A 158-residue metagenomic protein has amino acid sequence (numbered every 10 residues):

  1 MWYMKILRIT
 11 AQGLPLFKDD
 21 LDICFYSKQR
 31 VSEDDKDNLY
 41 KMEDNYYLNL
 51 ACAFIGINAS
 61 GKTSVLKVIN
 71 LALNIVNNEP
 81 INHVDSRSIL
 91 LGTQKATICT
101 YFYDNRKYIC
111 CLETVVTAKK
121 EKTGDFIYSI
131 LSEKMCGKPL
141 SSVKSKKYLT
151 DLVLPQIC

Functional and structural regions predicted by a protein language model:
W2-N70: Pre-Walker A-like glycine/lysine-rich segment at the N-terminus of P-loop NTPase domains
I6, D20, K95-C99, C111 (+1 more regions): Broad gene-expression machinery/nucleic-acid interaction feature
A11, F25, T100-F102, V116 (+1 more regions): Hydrophobic side chains in beta-strands
D19-L21, E33, Y108-C110, K122-G124: Short acidic, gly/pro-rich beta-turn/loop elements at beta-sheet edges and active-site/ligand-binding grooves
Y47, A51-A53, I57, K67-K119: Conserved P-loop NTP-binding catalytic core
T117-C158: Electropositive, glycine-dotted interaction segments that contact anionic polymers or phosphate-rich ligands
